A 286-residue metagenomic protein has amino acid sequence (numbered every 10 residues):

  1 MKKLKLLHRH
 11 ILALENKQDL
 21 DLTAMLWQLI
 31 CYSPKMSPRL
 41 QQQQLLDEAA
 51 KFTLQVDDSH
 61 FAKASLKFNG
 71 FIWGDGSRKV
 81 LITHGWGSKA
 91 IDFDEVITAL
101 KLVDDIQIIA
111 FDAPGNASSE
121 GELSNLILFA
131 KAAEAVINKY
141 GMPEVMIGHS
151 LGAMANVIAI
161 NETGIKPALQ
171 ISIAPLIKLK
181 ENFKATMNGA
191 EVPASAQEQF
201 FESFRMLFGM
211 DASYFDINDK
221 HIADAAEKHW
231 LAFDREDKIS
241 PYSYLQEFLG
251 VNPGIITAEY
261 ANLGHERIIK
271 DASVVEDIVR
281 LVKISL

Functional and structural regions predicted by a protein language model:
M1-H60: An N-terminal hydrophobic leader/cap segment in hydrolases
A90, I97-E120: Conserved alpha/beta-hydrolase
V96, E227, P241-G250: Short alpha-helix in the alpha/beta-hydrolase fold that links the catalytic acid
G121-E144: Alpha/beta-hydrolase active-site loop
I147-N156: Gly/Ala-rich beta-loop-alpha elbow adjacent to hydrolase catalytic centers
T163-F208: Hydrolase active-site cap/lid region
D224-A225, W230-F233, D237: Short beta-strand/loop motif that positions the catalytic acidic residue of the alpha/beta-hydrolase fold
L263-S273: Catalytic histidine-centered segment of alpha/beta-hydrolase-like enzymes
